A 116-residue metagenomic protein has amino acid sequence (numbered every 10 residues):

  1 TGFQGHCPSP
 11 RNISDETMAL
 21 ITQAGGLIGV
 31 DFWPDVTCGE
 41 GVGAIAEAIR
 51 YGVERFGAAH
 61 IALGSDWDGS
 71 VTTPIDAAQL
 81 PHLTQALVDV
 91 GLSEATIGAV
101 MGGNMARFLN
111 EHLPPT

Functional and structural regions predicted by a protein language model:
T1-E16, G29-C38, D89: Active-site core of metal-dependent hydrolases
G2-Q4, P34-V36, W67-S70, N104-R107: Solvent-exposed loop/turn segments at secondary-structure junctions within structured extracellular/periplasmic domains
P8-P10, G39-G41, T72-D76: Short, solvent-exposed loop/turn segments at secondary-structure boundaries
P10-G25, G43-A59: Histidine/acidic residue-rich metal-binding segments in metalloenzymes
D31-F32, F56-I75: Short acidic/histidine-rich active-site segments
A44-H60, D76-A86, P115: Short, electropositive alpha-helical surface patch
I75-T116: Mid-to-C-terminal alpha-helical segments outside catalytic/metal-binding sites
